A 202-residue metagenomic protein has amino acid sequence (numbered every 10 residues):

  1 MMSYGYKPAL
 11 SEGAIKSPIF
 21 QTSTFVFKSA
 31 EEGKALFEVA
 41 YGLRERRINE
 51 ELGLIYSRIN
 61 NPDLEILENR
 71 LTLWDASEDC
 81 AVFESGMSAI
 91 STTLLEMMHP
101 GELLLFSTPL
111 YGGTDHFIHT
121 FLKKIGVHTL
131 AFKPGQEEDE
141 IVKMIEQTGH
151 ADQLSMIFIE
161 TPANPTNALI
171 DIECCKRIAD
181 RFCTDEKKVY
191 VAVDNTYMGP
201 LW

Functional and structural regions predicted by a protein language model:
S3-L10, D79-W202: Conserved PLP-enzyme active-site core in the AAT-like
P18-I19, T24-S88, G113-T120: Conserved N-terminal alpha-helix of the aminotransferase class I/II PLP-enzyme fold
